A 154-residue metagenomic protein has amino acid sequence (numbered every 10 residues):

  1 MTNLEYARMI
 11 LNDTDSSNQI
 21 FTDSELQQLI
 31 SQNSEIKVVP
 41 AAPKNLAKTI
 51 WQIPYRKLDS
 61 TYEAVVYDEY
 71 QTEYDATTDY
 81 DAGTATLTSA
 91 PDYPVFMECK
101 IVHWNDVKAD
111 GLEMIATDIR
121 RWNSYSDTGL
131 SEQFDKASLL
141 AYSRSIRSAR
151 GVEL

Functional and structural regions predicted by a protein language model:
M1-W104, M114, S145-L154: Conserved short "hinge" loops at termini or chain/domain junctions
T72, R121-V152: Charged low-complexity stretches with an acidic bias
V102-F134: Amphipathic protein-protein interaction modules
